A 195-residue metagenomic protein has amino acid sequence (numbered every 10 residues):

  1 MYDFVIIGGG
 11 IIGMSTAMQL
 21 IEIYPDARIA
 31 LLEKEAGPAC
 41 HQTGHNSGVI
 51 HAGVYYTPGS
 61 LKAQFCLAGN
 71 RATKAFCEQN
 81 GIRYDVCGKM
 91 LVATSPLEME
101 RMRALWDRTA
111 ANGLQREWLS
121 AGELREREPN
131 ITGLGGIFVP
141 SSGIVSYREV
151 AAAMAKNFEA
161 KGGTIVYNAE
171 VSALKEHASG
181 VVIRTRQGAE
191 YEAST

Functional and structural regions predicted by a protein language model:
M1-I12, A30: Beta1/beta-strand and adjacent pyrophosphate-binding region of the FAD-binding site in flavoprotein oxidoreductases
A17, I21, N157: Gly/Ala-rich phosphate-binding loop of Rossmann-like dinucleotide-binding domains, activating on the conserved
I21-H45: Glycine-rich FAD pyrophosphate-binding loop
P25-D26, E78, P129: Proline-centered flexible-loop/turn and helix-kink motifs
E33, V86, S120-A121, Y167-A169: Short loop/edge segments at beta-strand edges and connector loops that shape dinucleotide/nucleotide cofactor-binding
H45, L97-R101, R127-L134, K175-V182: A short, glycine/Asx- and small/polar-enriched loop/turn that sits immediately N-terminal to a beta-strand
G48-E123: Dinucleotide-binding Rossmann-like beta1-alpha1 core, especially the glycine-rich loop that anchors the ADP
I137-T195: Helical element adjacent to the flavin cofactor pocket in flavoenzyme catalytic cores
